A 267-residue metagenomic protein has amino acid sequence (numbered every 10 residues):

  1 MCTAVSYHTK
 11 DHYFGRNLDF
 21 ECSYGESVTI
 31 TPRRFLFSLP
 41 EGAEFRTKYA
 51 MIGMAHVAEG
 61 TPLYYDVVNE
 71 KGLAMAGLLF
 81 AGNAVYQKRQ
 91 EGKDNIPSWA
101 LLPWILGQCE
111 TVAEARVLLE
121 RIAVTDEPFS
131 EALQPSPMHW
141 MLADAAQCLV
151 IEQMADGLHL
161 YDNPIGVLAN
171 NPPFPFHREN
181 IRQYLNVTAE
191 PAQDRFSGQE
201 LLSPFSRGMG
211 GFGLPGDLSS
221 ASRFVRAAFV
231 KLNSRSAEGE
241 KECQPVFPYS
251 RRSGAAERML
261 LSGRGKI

Functional and structural regions predicted by a protein language model:
M1-K93, D126: A contiguous strand-loop segment
M1-Y13, S27, E127-P128, P135-S136 (+2 more regions): C-terminus-biased signal that marks the final domain/tail of proteins
A4-Y7, M75, W104-Q108, R116-L119 (+1 more regions): Conserved catalytic-core segments centered on acid/base and nucleophilic motifs
H8-D11, N69-K71, A143-Q147, E152-G157 (+1 more regions): Short acidic-glycine loop/turn motifs at beta-strand connectors
N17-L18, L78, A143-A145, Q153-M154 (+2 more regions): Structured loops at beta-to-helix junctions and adjacent beta-edge loops in soluble globular domains
S23-G25, L78, A84-Y86, V150-Q153 (+2 more regions): Short helix/loop capping segments that flank catalytic or ligand/cofactor-binding pockets
G92-P128, Q134, E238-S250, G254-A255: Proteins synthesized as precursors that undergo proteolytic processing into mature forms
R121-H159: Catalytic cofactor-binding cores of redox enzymes
